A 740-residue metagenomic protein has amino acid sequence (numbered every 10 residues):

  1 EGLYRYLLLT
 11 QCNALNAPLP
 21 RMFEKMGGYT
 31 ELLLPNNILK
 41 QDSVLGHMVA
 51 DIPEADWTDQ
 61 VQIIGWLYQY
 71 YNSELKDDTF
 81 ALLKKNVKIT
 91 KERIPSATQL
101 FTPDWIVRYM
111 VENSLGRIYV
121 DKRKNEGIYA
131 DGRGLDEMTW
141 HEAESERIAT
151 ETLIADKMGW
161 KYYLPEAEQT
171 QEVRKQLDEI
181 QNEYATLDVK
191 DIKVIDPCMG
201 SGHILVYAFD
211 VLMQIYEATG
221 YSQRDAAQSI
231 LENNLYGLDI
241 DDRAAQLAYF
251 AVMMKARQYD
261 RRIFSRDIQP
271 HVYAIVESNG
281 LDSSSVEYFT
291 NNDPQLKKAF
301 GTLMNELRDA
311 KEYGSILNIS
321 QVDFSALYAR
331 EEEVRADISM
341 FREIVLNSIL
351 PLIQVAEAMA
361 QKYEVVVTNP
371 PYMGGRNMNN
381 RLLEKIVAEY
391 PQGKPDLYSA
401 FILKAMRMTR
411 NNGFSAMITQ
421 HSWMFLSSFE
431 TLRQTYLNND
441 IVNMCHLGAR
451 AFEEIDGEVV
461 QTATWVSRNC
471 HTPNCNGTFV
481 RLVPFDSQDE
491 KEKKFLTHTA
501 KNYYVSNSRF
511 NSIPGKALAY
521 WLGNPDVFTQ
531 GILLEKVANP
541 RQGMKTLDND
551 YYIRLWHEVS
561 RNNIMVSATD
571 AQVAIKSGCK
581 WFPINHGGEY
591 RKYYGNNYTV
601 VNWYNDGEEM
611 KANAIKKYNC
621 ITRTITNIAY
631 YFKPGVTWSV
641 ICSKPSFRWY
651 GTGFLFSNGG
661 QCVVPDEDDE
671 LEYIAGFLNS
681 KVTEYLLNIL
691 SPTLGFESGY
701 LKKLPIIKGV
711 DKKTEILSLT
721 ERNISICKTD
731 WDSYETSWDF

Functional and structural regions predicted by a protein language model:
E1-W66, E74, D78, E92: Non-catalytic nucleic-acid substrate-recognition regions in nucleic-acid-modifying enzymes
A55-W66, D78-N86, D121-N125, I344 (+5 more regions): Short coil/turn segments at secondary-structure boundaries
L67, M110, G200, V366 (+3 more regions): Conserved hydrophobic/aromatic pocket- or pore-lining residues that grip, position, or stack substrates in active sites
N72, A629-S646, F654-S657, I674-N688: Short Ser/Thr-interspersed hydrophobic loop/turn segments at strand-loop and sheet-helix junctions that line or gate
K85, I89-M444, N469-P473, G477 (+2 more regions): SAM-dependent methyltransferase catalytic region
R123, W160-K193, A336-V367, E384-V387 (+7 more regions): Flexible, glycine/threonine-enriched loop-and-boundary segments that flank and lead into catalytic domains of large
M199, K703-F740: Non-catalytic DNA-recognition/assembly elements of restriction-modification systems
V206, M213, I240, A245 (+12 more regions): Signature of N6-adenine DNA methyltransferases within the class I
